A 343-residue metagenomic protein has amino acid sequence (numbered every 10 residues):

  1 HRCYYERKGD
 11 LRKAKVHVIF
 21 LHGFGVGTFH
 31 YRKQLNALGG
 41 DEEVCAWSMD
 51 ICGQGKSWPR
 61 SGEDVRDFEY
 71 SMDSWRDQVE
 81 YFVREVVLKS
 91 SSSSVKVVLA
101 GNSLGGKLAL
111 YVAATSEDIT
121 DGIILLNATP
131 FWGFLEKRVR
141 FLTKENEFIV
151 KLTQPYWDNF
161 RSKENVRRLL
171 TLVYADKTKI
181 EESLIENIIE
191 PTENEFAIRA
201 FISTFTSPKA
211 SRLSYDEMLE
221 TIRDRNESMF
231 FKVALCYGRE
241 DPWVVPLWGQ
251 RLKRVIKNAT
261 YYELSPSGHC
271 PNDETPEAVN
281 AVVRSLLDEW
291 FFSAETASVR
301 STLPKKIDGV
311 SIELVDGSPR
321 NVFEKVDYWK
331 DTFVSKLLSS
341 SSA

Functional and structural regions predicted by a protein language model:
H1, E6-R12, E42-A100, A281: Active-site loop/oxyanion-hole signature of alpha/beta-hydrolase fold enzymes
I19-G23, N102, Y237: The conserved beta1-alpha1 loop
G23-K33, A46: Serine-hydrolase catalytic-loop signature spanning alpha/beta hydrolases and amidase-signature enzymes
G25, I51-G55, P130, G268-P271: Alpha/beta-hydrolase active-site loop signature
K107, Y111-A114, I119-P155: Flexible "cap/lid" loop of the alpha/beta hydrolase fold
E164-K179, N187-T192, S203-A210: Helix-loop "lid/cap" segments that line or gate small-molecule binding pockets
A197-R254, E263: Conserved serine/cysteine hydrolase catalytic core
Q250, V255-A343: Catalytic active-site module of serine/aspartate enzymes centered on a nucleophile-bearing elbow/loop
